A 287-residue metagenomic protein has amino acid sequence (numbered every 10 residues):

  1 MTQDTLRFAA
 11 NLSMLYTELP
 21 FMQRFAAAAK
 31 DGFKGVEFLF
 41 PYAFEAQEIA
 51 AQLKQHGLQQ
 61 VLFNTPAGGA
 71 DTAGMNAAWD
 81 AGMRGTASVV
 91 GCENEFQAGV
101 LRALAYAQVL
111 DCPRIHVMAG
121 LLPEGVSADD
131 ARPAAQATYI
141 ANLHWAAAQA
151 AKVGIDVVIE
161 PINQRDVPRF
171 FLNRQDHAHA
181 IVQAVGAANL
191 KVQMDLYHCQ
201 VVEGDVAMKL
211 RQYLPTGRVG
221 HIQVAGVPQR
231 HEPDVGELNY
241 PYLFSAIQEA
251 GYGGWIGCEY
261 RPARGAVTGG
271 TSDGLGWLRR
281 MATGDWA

Functional and structural regions predicted by a protein language model:
M1-G32, Y42, K54-G57, R102 (+5 more regions): Histidine-acidic metal/acid-base catalytic patches
T2-S13, N64-T86, A119-S127: N-terminal small/glycine-rich loop or linker at the start of catalytic domains across soluble metabolic enzymes
R24, F38-P41, R84-G85, C92: Alpha/beta catalytic barrel-like cores
G32-G35, V89: Short, basic, glycine/proline-bearing loop/turn elements
E37, V61-N64, H116, V158 (+2 more regions): Conserved beta-strand positions in the central sheet of alpha/beta enzyme cores
E37-H56, N64, A119-P123, S127 (+3 more regions): Glycine-rich, proline-tolerant flexible connector loops at the mouths of alpha/beta enzymes
H56-G74, Y106-A119: Short coil-to-beta-strand
D80-K191, V201, D285: Active-site acidic/histidine proton-transfer and metal-coordination neighborhood in alpha/beta enzyme cores
